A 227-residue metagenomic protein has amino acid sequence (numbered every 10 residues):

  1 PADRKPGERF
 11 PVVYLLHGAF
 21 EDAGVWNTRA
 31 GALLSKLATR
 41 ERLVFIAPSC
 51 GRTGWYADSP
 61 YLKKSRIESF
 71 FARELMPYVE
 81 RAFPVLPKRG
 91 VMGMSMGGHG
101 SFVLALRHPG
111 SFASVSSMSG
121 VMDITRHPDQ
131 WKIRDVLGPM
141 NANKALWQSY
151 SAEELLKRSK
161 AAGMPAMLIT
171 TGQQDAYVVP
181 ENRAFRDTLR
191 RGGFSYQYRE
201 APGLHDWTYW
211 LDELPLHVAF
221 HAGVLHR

Functional and structural regions predicted by a protein language model:
P1-R227: Non-catalytic cap/lid and distal C-terminal segments of serine-dependent acyl enzymes
